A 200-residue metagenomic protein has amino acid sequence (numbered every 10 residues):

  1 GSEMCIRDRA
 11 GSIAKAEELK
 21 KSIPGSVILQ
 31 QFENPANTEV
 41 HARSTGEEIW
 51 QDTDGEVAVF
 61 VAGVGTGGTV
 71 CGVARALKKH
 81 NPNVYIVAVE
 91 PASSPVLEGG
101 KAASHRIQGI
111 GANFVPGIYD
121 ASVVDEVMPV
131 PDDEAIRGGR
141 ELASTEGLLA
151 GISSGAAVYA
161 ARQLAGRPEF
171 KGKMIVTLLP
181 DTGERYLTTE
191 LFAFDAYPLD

Functional and structural regions predicted by a protein language model:
G1-I6: Short, small-residue-biased leader/transition segments that mark boundaries at the very start of proteins
S12-I13, E17, I23-G25, K79-I152 (+1 more regions): Active-site/ligand-binding loops adjacent to catalytic centers
I23-V64, A76, A121, D133-L148: Active-site/ligand-binding-proximal alpha/beta "capping" segment
E33-A36, G65-G68, E90-P95, K101-A102 (+3 more regions): Glycine-rich beta-alpha junction loops
E56, K79-A88, L164-M174: Phosphate-handling active-site elements
A58-V59, V84, L148-A150, G155-V158 (+1 more regions): Terminal helix/beta-alpha structural elements that buttress the NAD(P)+-binding lobe
G63-A74, S153-A161, Y186: Short glycine/serine/threonine-rich phosphate/pyrophosphate-binding segments that cradle anionic phosphate groups
R162-D200: Phosphate-binding loop/pocket of nucleotide- and phosphate-handling active sites
